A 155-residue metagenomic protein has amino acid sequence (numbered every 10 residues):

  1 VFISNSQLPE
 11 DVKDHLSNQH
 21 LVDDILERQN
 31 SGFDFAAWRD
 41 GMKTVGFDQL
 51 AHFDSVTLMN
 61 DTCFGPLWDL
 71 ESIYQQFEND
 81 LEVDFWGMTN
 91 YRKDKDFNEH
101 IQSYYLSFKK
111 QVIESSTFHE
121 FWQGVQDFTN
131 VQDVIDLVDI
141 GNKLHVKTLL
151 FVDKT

Functional and structural regions predicted by a protein language model:
F2, T57-L58, F85: Structural beta-sheet core signal
I3-Q7: Acidic ATP/Mg2+-coordinating residue in the GHKL
L8-F53: Active-site-proximal specificity loops/subdomain of glycosyltransferases
S31, C63-F64: Acidic metal-phosphate-binding loop of nucleotide-sugar-dependent transferases
L50-C63: Short beta-strand-to-loop acidic/aromatic patch adjacent to the donor-nucleotide binding site
G65-D96: Conserved donor-nucleotide/metal-binding helix-loop-beta segment in metal-dependent transferases, i.e., the alpha-helix
D84-T155: Catalytic core and acceptor-binding pocket of nucleotide-sugar-dependent glycosyltransferases
